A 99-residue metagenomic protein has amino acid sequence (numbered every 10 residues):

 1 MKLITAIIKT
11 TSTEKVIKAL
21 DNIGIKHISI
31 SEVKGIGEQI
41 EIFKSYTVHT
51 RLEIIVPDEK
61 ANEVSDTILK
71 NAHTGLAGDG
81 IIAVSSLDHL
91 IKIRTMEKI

Functional and structural regions predicted by a protein language model:
M1-I99: Positively charged, small/polar-rich N-terminal and surface patches that mediate targeting and assembly and bind
